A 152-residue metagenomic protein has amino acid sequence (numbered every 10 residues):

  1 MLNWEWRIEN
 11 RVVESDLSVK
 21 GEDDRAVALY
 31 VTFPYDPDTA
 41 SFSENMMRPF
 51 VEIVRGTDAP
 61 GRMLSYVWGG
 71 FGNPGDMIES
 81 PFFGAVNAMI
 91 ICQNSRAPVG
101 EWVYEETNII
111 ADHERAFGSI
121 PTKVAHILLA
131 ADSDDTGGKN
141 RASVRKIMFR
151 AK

Functional and structural regions predicted by a protein language model:
M1-E9, A125-A131: A short beta-strand element within beta-rich, extracytoplasmic domains of secreted/secretory-pathway proteins
E5-R11, P34-D36, I110: Solvent-exposed strand-to-loop "edge" motifs in beta-rich extracellular domains
R7-D16, M46-F50: Short acidic (Asp/Glu) patches
E14-L17, F117-S119: Short loop/turn motifs that connect adjacent beta-strands in outer-membrane beta-barrel proteins
K20-V27, R141-A142: Short coil-to-beta strand junction motifs in C2/discoidin
D24, F33-F83: Extracellular/luminal beta-rich ligand-recognition and adhesion surfaces characterized by aromatic-Gly/Pro-enriched
A26-L29, A85-V86, I90-I91, S95 (+1 more regions): Extracellular beta-strand ligand-recognition surfaces/modules
I127, I147-F149: Extracellular beta-strand elements of beta-rich domains used for carbohydrate recognition/degradation or cell-matrix
